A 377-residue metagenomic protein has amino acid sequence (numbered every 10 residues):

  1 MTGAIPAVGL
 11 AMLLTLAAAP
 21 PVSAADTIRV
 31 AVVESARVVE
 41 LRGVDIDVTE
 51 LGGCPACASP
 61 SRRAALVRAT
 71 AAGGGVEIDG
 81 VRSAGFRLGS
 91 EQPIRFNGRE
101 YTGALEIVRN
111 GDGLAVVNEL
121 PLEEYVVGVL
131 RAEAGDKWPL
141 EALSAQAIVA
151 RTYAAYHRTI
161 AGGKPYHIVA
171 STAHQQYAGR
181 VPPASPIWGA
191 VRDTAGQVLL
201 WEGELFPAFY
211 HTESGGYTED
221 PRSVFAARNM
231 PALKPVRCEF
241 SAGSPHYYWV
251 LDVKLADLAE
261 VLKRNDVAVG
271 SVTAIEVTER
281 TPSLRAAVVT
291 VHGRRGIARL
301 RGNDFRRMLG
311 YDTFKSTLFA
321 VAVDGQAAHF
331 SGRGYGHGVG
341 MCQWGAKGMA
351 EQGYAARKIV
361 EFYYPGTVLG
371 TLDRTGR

Functional and structural regions predicted by a protein language model:
T2-R377: Conserved, single-site charged/polar hotspot
